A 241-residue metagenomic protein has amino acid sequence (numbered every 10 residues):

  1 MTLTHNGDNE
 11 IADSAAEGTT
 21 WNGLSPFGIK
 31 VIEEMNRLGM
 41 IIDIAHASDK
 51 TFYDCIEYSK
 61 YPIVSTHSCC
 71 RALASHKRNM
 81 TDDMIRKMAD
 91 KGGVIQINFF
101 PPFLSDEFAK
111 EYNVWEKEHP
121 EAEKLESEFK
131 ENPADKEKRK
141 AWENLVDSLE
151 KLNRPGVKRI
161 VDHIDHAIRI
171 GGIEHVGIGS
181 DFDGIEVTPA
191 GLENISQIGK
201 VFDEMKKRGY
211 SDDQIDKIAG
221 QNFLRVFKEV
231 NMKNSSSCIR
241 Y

Functional and structural regions predicted by a protein language model:
T4-D8, M40, A45-F52, S68-R71 (+2 more regions): Active-site beta-loop-alpha junctions enriched in small/polar residues
D8-L24, A72-R78, P102-V157, G184-E193: Acidic/histidine-rich helix-loop elements that form or flank divalent-metal/phosphate-binding sites at the catalytic
A16-D43, A47-V64, K77-G93, K158-E174: Histidine/acidic residue-rich metal-binding segments in metalloenzymes
I42, H67, I95, D181 (+2 more regions): Conserved, mostly hydrophobic/aromatic
A89-L104, A109: A conserved active-site cap/scaffold subdomain adjacent to cofactor or substrate pockets
Q96-P102, I170-E193: Short acidic/histidine-rich active-site segments
R139-D165, D213-F227: C-terminal helical cap
E193-Y241: Mid-to-C-terminal alpha-helical segments outside catalytic/metal-binding sites
